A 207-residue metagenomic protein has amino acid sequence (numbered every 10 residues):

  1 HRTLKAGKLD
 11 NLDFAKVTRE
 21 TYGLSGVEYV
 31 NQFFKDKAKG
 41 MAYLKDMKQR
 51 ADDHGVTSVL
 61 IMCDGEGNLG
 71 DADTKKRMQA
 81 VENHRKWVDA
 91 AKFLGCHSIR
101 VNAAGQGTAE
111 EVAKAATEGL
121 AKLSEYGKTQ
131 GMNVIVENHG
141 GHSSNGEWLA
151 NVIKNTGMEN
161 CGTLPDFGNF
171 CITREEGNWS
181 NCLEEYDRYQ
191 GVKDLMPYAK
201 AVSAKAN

Functional and structural regions predicted by a protein language model:
H1-L94, S98, E110-K114, E118-A121 (+6 more regions): N-terminal pre-domain/capping segments
R2, G107, G168, I172-N178: Flexible glycine/acidic-rich beta-alpha junction loops that bind and position SAM and/or redox cofactors in anaerobic
A6-L9, S144, L183, Q190: Residue-level signal for the nucleotide or nucleotide-sugar donor/cofactor binding architecture
I61, N102, E137-H139: Structural motif
G107-T108, G141: Glycine-/small-residue-rich active-site loops that bind phosphorylated ligands and cofactors
G127-N160, F167, I172: Basic- and aromatic-lined ligand-binding clefts that recognize polyanionic substrates
V152, C171-Y189, A201, K205: Extracellular glycoside hydrolase catalytic/binding regions
G191-L195: Structural alpha-helical scaffold elements that stabilize or flank donor/cofactor-binding regions in carbohydrate
